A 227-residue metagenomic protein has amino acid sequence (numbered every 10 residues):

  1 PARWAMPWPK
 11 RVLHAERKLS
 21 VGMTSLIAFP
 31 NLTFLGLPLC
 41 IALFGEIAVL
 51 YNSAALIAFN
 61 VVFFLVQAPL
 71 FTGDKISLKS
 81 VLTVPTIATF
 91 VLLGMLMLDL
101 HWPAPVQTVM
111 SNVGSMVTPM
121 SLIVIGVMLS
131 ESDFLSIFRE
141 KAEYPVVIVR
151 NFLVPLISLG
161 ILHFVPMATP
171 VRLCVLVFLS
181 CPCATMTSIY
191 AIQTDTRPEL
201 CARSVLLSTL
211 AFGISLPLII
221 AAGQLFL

Functional and structural regions predicted by a protein language model:
P1-L227: Alpha-helical transmembrane segments of multi-pass small-molecule/ion transporters
